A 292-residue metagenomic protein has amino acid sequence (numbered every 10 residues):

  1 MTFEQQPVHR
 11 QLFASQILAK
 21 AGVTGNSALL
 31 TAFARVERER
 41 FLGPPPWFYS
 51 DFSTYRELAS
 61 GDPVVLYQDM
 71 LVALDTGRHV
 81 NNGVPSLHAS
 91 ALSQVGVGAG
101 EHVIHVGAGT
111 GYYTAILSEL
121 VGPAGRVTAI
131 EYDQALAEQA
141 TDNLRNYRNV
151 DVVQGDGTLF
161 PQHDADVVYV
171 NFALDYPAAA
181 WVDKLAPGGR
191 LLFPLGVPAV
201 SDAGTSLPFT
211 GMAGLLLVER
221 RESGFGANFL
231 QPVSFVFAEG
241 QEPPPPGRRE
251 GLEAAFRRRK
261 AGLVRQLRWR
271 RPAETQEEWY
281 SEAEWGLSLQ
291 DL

Functional and structural regions predicted by a protein language model:
M1-I104, Y113, L120, L136-E138 (+3 more regions): Class I SAM-dependent transferase core
T2-L12, P198-L292: SAM/dcSAM-binding transferase cores
W47-F48, V106, G196, P245: Residue-level detector of alpha-helical recognition elements and their boundaries
F52, M70, V150, A165-V167 (+1 more regions): Short linear motifs in intrinsically disordered/low-complexity regions
T54, V127-A129, E250-E253: Short, intrinsically disordered/low-complexity patches at protein termini and at juxtamembrane boundaries
Y55, Q162-D164, E239-G240: Short, solvent-exposed polar/charged micro-motifs at secondary-structure junctions
G83-A203, L207-M212, R220: Conserved nucleotide-cofactor-binding alpha/beta core module
